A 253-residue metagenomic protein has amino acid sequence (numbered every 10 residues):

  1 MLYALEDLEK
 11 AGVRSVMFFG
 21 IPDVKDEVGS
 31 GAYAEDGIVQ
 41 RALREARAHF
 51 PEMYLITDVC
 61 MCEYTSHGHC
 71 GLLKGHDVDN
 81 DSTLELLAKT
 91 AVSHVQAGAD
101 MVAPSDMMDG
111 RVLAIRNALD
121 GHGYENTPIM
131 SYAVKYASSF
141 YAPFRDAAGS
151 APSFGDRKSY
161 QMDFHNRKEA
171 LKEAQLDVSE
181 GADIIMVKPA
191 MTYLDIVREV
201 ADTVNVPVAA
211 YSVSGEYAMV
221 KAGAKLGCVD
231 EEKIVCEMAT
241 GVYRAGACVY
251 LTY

Functional and structural regions predicted by a protein language model:
L2-Y253: Alpha/beta enzyme core
